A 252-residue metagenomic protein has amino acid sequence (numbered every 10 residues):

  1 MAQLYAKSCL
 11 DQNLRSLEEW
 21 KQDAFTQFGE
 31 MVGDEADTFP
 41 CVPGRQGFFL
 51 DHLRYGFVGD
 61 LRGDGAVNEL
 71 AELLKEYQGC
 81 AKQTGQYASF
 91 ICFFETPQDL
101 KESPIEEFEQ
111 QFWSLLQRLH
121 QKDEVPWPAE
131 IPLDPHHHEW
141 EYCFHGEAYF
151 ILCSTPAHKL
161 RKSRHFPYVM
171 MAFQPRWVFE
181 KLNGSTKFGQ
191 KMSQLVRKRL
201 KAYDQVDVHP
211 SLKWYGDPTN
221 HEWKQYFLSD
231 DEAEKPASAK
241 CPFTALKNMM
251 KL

Functional and structural regions predicted by a protein language model:
M1-G85, I91, D99, E107-P126 (+1 more regions): Non-catalytic accessory regions used for complex assembly or targeting
C92-P97, Q174-P175: Short loop/turn segments at strand-loop or loop-helix junctions that form parts of catalytic or ligand-binding pockets
P97-K101, A157-K159: Short acidic, S/G/P-rich loop/turn micro-motifs used as interaction or catalytic elements
I105-F112, R164-V169: "Short basic amphipathic alpha-helical interaction patches in structured regions
I131-Y168, N183: Aromatic/basic-lined ligand-recognition segments that form π-stacking hydrophobic pockets flanked by Lys/Arg to engage
G146-A148, W177, K247: Solvent-exposed, flexible loop/coil residues
T155-R197: Compact mixed alphabeta submodule
